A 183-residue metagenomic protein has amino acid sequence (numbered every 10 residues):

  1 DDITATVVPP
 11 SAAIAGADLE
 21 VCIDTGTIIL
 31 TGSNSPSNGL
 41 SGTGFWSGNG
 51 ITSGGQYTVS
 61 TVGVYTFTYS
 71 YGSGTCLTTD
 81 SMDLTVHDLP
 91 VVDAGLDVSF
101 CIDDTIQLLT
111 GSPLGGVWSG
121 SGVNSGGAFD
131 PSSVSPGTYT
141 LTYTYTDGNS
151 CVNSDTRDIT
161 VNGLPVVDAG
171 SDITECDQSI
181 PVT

Functional and structural regions predicted by a protein language model:
D1-T183: Proline- and Ser/Thr-rich low-complexity, intrinsically disordered segments
